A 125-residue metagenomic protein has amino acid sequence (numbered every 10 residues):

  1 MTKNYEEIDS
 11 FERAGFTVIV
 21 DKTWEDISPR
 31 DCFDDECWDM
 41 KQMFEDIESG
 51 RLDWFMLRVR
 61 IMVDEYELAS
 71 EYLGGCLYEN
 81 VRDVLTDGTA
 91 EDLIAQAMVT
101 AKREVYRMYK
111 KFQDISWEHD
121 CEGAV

Functional and structural regions predicted by a protein language model:
M1-V125: Acidic interaction surfaces
